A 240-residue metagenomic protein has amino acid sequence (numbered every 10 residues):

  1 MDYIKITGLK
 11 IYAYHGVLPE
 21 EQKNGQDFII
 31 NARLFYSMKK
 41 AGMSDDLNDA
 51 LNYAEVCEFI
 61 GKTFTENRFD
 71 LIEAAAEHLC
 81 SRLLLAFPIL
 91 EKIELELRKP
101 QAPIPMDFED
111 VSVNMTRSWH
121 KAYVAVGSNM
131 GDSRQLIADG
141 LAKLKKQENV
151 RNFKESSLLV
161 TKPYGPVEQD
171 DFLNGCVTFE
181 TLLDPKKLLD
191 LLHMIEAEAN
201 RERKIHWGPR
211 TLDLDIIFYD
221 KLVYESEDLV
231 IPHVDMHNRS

Functional and structural regions predicted by a protein language model:
M1-A122, S128: N-terminal, polar/charged subdomain of small-to-medium soluble alpha/beta proteins
Y14, S128-R134, Y219-L222: Short acidic, Gly/Ser-rich segments with clustered Asp/Glu that frequently serve as metal-coordination loops in enzyme
G25-I29, P88-L90, F108-D110, D170-N174 (+3 more regions): Short connector loops at helix/strand junctions that flank enzyme active sites, especially segments positioning acidic
S37-M38, G42, W119, Y164-D171 (+2 more regions): Flexible, gly/pro- and Lys/Arg-enriched active-site loops
G42-A54, K146-D184: Short, surface-exposed acidic-centric catalytic microdomains
L90-E94, V150-S156, P209: A short coil-to-beta-strand element that immediately follows conserved catalytic motifs
E96-P100, L158, I217-Y219: Short loop/turn motifs enriched for small/polar and acidic residues
W119-V150, S156-V160: N-terminal beta1-alpha1 ligand-phosphate binding loop
